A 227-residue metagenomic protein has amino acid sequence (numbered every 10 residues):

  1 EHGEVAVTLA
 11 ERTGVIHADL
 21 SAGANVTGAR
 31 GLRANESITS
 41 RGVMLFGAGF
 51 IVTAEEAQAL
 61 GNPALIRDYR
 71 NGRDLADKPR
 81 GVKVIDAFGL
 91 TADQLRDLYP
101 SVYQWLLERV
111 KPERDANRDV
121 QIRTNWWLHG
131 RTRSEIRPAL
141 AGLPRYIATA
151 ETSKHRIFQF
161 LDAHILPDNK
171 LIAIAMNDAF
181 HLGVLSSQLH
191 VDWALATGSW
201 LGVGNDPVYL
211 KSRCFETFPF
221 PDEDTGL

Functional and structural regions predicted by a protein language model:
E1-L227: Polybasic, glycine- and aromatic-enriched phosphate-binding surface used to engage nucleic acids
